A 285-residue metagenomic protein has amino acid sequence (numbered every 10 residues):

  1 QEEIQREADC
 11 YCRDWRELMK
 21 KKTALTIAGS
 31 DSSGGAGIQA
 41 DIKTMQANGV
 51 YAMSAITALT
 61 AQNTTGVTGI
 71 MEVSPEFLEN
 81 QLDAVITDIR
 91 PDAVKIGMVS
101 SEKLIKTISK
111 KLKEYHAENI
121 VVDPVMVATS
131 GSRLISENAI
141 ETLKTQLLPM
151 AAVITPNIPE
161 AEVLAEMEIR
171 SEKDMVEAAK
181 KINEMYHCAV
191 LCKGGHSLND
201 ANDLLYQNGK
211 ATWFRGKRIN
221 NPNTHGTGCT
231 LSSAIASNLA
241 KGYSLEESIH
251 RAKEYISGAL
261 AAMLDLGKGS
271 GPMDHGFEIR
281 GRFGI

Functional and structural regions predicted by a protein language model:
Q1-L18: Asp-based, Mg2+/Mn2+-dependent phosphohydrolase catalytic module
K20-T26, Q46-V122, M126-T129: Conserved N-terminal subdomain of the carbohydrate kinase-like
I27-S33, T212-H225: Short pre-catalytic strand/loop immediately N-terminal to key active-site residues, enriched for Gly-Thr
Q39, E162-V163, N221-L245: Short, small-residue alpha-helix embedded
N48-M53, T212, N238-A252: Phosphate-handling active-site elements
E72, E246-I285: Charged C-terminal helix
K103-E114, C188, N202, K210 (+1 more regions): Nucleotide and nucleotide-moiety/phosphate-recognizing core
E137-A211: Conserved phosphate/ATP/ADP-binding segment of small-molecule kinases
